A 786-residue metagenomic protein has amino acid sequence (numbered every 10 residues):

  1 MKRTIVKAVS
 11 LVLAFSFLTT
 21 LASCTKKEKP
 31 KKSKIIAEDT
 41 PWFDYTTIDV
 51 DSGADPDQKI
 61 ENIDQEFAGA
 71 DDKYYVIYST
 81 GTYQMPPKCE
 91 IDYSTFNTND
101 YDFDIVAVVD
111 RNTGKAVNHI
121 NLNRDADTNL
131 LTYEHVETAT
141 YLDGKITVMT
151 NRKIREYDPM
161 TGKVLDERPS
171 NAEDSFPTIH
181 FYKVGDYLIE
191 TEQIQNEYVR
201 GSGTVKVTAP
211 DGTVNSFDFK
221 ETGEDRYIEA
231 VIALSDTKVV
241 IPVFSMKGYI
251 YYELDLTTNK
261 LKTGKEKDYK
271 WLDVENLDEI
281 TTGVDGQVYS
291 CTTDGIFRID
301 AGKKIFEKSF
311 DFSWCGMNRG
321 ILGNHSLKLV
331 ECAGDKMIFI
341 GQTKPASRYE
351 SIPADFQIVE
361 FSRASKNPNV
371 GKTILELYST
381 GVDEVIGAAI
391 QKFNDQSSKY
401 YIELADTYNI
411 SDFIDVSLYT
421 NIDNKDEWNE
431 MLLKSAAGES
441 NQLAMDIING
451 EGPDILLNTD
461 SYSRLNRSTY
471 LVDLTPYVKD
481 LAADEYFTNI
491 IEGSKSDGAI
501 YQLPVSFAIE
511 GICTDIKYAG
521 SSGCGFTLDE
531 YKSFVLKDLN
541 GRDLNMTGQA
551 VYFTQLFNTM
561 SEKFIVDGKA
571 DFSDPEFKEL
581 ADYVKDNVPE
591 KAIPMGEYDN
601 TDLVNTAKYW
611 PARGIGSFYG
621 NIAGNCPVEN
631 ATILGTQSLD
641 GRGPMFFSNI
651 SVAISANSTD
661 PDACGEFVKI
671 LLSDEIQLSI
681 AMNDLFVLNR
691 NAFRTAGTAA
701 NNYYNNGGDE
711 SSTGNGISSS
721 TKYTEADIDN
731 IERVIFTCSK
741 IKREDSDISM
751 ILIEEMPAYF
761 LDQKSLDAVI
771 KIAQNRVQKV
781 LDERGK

Functional and structural regions predicted by a protein language model:
K59-G69, D125-Y141, E173-G185, T222-L234 (+3 more regions): Repeated scaffold domains used in trafficking and secretory/extracellular systems, primarily beta-propellers
D110, G114, G144, D158 (+5 more regions): Helix-loop-helix "hinge/cap" segment bordering the ligand-binding cleft or interdomain interface
T343, Y518, I670-A700: Periplasmic-binding protein-like
V370-D383, Y400-T407, I455, Y501: Short, well-ordered beta-strand elements
T407-Y486: Extracytoplasmic "Venus flytrap"/periplasmic binding protein-like
N458-C513, E629-Q637: Hinge/lid segment of periplasmic solute-binding proteins
D582-E666, R690: Extracytoplasmic/periplasmic substrate-binding proteins
N706-V777, L781: C-terminal capping/gating helix-and-loop segments adjacent to ligand/active sites or protein-protein/ligand interfaces
